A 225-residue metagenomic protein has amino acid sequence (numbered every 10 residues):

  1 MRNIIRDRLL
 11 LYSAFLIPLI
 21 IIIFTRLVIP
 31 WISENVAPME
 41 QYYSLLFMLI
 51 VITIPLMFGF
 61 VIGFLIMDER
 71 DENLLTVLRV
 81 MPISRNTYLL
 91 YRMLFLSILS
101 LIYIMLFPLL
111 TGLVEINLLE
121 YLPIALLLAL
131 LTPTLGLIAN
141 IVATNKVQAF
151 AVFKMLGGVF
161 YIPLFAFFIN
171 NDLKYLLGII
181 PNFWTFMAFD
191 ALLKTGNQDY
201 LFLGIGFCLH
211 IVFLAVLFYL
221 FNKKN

Functional and structural regions predicted by a protein language model:
M1-I5, A188-F189: A short amphipathic helical element positioned immediately N-terminal to and/or at the very start of a transmembrane
N3-W31, L45-V61, F153-A166, G204-L214: Hydrophobic alpha-helical transmembrane segments of multi-pass membrane transport/permease proteins
R8-L11, L127-I162: A structural motif at transmembrane helix-loop-helix junctions in multipass membrane proteins
F24, M187-N225: Alpha-helical transmembrane segments of multi-pass membrane transporters/translocases
P30-Q41, T111-I116, F186-T195: Membrane-interface helix termini and inter-helical loops of multi-pass transporters
Y42-V80, S84-F107: Hydrophobic alpha-helical transmembrane segments of multi-pass membrane transport proteins
F47, P55-F60, L90-Y91, I116-I124 (+2 more regions): Short alpha-helical transmembrane interface motifs in multi-pass membrane proteins
R85-N86, M93-T144: Alpha-helical transmembrane segments and their short interhelical loops
